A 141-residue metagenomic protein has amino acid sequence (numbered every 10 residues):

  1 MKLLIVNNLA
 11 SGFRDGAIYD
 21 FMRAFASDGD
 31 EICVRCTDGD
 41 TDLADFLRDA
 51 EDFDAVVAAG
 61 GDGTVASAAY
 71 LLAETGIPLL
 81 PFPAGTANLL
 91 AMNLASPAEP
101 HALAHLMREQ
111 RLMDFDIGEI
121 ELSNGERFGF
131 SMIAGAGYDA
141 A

Functional and structural regions predicted by a protein language model:
M1-A59, A66, Y70, E74 (+1 more regions): ATP/NTP phosphate-donor binding region
V6, V34-T37, E74-P78, A84-A141: Catalytic core of DAGKc-family lipid kinases
D54, A58, L80, N93: Short gly/ser-rich anion-binding loops that grip negatively charged ligand groups
D62, P83: Short, conserved phosphate/pyrophosphate- and ester-handling motifs at nucleotide-, phospho-/glycolipid
V65-A66, M132: Hydrophobic alpha-helical segments
